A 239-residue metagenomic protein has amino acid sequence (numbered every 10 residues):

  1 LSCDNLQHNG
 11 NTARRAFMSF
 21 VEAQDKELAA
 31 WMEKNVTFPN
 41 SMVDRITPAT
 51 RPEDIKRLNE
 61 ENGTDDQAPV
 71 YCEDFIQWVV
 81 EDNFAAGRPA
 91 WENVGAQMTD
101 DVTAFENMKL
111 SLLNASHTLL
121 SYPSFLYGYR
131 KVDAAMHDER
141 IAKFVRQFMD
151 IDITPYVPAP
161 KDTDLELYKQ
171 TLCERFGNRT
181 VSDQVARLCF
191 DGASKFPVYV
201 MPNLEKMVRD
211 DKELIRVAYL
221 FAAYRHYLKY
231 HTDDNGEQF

Functional and structural regions predicted by a protein language model:
L1-F239: Substrate/ligand-engaging "lid" and interaction regions
